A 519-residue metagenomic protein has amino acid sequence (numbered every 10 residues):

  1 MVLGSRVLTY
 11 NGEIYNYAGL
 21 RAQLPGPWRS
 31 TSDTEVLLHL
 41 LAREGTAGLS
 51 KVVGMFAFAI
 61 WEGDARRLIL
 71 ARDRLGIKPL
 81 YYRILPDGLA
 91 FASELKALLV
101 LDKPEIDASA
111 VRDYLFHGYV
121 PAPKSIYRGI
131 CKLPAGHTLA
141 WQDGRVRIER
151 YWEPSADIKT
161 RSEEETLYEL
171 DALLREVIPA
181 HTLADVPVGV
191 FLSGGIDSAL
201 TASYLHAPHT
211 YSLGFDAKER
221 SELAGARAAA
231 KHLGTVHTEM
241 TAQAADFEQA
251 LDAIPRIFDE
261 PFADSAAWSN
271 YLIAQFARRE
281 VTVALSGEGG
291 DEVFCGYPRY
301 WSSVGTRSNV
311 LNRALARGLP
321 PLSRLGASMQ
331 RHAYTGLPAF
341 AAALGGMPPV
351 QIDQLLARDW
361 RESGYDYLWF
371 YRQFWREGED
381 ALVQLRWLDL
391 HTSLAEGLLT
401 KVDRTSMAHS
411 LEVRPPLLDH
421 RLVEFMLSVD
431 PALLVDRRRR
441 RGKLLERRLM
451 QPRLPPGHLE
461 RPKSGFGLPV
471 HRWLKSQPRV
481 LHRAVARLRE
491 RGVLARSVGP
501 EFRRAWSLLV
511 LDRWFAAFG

Functional and structural regions predicted by a protein language model:
M1-D259, N270, A274, Q451-P452 (+3 more regions): Cysteine-centered catalytic environments shared across enzyme families
E13-I14, G63-A65, L75, K96 (+5 more regions): Short, glycine-/Ser/Thr-/acidic-enriched flexible segments
A18, R67-I69, K78-P79, L99 (+4 more regions): Short catalytic/ligand-binding loop motif for oxyanion handling, primarily in non-cytosolic enzymes, centered on
A47, V100-K103, G129-P134, R145 (+3 more regions): Adenosyl-5′-phosphate
R74, L85, L272-A333, R376 (+3 more regions): Active-site adenylate/phosphate-handling loop in enzymes that bind or generate adenylated species
I77, L98-L101, G118, L133-G136 (+11 more regions): Phosphate/oxyanion-binding loops and surfaces in catalytic or ligand/nucleic-acid-binding neighborhoods
D252-R256, R278-R279, R299-S302, W473-K475: Short low-complexity, flexible loop/linker segments enriched in glycine and/or proline with clustered acidic
P261-S265: Donor nucleotide-sugar recognition loop
